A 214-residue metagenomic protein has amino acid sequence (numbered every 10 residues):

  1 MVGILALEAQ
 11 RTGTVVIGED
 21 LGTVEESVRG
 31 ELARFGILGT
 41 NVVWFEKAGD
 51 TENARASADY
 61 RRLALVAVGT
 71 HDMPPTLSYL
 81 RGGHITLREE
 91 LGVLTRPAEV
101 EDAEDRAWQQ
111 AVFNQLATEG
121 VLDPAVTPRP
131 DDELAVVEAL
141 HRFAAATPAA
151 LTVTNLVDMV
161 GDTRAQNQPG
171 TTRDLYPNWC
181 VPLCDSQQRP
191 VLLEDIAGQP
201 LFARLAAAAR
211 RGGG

Functional and structural regions predicted by a protein language model:
M1-G214: Catalytic cores of glycan-processing enzymes that make or break glycosidic bonds
